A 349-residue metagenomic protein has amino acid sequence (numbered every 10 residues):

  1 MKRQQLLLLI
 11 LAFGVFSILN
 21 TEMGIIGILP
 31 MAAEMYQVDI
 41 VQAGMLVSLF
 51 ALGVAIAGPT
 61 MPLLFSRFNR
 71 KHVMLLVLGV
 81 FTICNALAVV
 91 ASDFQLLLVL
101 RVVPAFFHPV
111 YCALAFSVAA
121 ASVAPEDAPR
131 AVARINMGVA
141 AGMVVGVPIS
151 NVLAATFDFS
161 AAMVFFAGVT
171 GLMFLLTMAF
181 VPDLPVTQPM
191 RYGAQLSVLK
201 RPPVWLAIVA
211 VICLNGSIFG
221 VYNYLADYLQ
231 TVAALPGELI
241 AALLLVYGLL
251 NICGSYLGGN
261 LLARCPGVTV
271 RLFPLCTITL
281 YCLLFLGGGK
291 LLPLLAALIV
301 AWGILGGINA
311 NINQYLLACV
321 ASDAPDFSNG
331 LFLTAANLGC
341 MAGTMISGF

Functional and structural regions predicted by a protein language model:
Q37, N69, V90-L96, G287-G289: Helix-breaking motifs and short loop linkers at transmembrane-helix boundaries and internal kinks in secondary membrane
I56-S92: Conserved MFS/SLC helix-loop-helix module at the cytosolic interface between two early adjacent transmembrane helices
G58-N69, G254-P266: Helix-to-loop junctions at the C-terminal end of transmembrane segments in multipass secondary transporters
C84, Q95-P104, P293-A301: Paired small-residue
L96, P125-E126, R130-V181, Y224 (+1 more regions): Helix-loop-helix hairpin linking two adjacent transmembrane segments in secondary transporters
L100-G138: Cytoplasmic helix-loop-helix junction between adjacent transmembrane helices in 12-TM secondary transporters
V268-N313: C-terminal transmembrane helical hairpin of 12-TM major facilitator-type secondary transporters
V320-F349: A late C-terminal transmembrane helix in Major Facilitator Superfamily
